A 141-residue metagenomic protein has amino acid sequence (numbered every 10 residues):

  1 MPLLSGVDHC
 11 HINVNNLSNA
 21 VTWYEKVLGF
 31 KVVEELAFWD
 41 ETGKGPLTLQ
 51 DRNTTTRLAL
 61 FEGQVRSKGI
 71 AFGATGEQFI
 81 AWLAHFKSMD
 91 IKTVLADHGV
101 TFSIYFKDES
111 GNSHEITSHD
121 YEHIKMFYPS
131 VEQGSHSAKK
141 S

Functional and structural regions predicted by a protein language model:
M1, A59-E62: Short, flexible, solvent-exposed loop/turn segments with mixed acidic/basic and small polar residues
P2-L3, A84, S88-S141: Vicinal oxygen chelate
P2-L4, H11-T56: Core segments of cupin and vicinal oxygen chelate
V7-N15, F61-K87, F102-K107, N112: Vicinal oxygen chelate
V33-E34, R57-A59, D90-L95: A short linear hydrophobic-aromatic micro-motif
E35-D40, E77, T93-D97: Short linear motifs in intrinsically disordered
D40-K44, R66-S67, H98-F102: Short acidic/glycine-enriched loop/turn segments that link adjacent beta-strands
